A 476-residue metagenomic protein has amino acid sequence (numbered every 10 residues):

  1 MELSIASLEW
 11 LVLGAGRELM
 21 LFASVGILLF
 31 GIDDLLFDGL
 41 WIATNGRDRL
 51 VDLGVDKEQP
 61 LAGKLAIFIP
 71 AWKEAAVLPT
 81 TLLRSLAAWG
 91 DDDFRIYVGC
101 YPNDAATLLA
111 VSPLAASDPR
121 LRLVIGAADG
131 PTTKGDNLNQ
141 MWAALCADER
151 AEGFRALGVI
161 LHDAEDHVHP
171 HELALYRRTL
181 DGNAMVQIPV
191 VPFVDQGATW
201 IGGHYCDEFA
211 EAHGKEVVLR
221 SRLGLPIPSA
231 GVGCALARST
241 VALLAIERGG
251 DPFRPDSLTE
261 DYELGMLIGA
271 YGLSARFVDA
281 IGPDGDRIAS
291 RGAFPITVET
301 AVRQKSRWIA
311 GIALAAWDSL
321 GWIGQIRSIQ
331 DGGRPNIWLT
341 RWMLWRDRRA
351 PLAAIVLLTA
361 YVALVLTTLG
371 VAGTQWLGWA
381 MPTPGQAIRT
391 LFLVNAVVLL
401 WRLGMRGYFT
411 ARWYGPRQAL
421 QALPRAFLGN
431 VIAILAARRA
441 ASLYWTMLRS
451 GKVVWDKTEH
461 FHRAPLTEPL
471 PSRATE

Functional and structural regions predicted by a protein language model:
M1-I5, P131, P295, D331-W338: Short, membrane-interfacial amphipathic segments enriched in basic
E2-A76, T80-L83: N-proximal low-complexity "stem/linker" segments adjacent to membrane-targeting elements
E2-G14, F37, G202, C206-F209 (+7 more regions): Short hydrophobic helices that act as membrane-entry/anchoring signals
L8-V12, D163, R291, W338-W345: Cytosolic juxtamembrane amphipathic/interface segments immediately preceding and feeding into a transmembrane helix
M20, I27, P228, T297 (+2 more regions): Non-transmembrane, amphipathic alpha-helical segments
L21-G26, T300-S306, G385-L393: Alpha-helical transmembrane segments
L29, L36-P60, G321-E476: Juxtamembrane C-terminal module of membrane proteins
R49-A313: Internal catalytic domains of large membrane-associated glycosyltransferases
